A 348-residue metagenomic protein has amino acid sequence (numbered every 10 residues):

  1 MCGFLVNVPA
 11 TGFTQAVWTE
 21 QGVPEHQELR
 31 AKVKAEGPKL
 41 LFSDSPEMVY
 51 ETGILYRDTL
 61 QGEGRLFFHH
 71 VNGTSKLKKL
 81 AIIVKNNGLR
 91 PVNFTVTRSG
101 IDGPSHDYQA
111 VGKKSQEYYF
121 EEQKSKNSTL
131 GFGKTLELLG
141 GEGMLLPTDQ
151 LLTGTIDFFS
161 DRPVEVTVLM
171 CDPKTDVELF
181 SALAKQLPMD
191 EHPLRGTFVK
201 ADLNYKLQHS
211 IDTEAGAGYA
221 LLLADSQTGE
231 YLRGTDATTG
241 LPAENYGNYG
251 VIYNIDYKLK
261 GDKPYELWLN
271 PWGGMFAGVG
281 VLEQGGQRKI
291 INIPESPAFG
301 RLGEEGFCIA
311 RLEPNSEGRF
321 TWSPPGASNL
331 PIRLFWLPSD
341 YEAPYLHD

Functional and structural regions predicted by a protein language model:
G12-E20, L259-D348: C-terminal functional regions that serve as terminal interaction/effector modules
Q15-R57, E191-E230: A eukaryote-biased signal for short, well-structured alpha-helical docking elements
H70-K76, I83-F94, R98, F158-S160 (+2 more regions): Asparagine-centered strand-capping/turn motif at beta-strand->loop junctions
G73-A81, Q150-G154, Y249-I255, S316: Short, solvent-exposed loop/turn segments enriched in Ser/Thr/Gly
K79-A81, R90-R98, V166-L169, P264-P271 (+1 more regions): Short, hydrophobic/aromatic beta-strand segments
L89-G112, E266-G278, L282: Short acidic, flexible loop segments centered on an aromatic residue
V111-P147, G286-E317: Intrinsically disordered, low-complexity Pro/Gly/Ser/Thr-rich segments with frequent PxxP/GP/PP motifs and embedded
L145-A182, P325-H347: Terminal connector regions
